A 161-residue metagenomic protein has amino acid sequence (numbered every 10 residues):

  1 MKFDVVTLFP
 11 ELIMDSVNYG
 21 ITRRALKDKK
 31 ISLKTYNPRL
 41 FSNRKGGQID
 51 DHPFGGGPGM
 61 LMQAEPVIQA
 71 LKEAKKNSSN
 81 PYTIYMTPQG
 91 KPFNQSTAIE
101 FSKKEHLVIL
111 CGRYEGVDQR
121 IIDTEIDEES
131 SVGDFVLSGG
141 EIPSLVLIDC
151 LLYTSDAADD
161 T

Functional and structural regions predicted by a protein language model:
M1-K75: N-terminal nucleotide/polyanion-binding subdomain common to many enzyme families
D4-V6, K34-Y36, I84, L107-V108 (+1 more regions): Hydrophobic/aromatic beta-strand patches that form the interior of the parallel beta-sheet core in alpha/beta enzyme
L61-C111: S-adenosyl-L-methionine/SAH cofactor-binding core of RNA-modifying enzymes
M62, P66, I142-C150: Short amphipathic alpha-helical face segments that pack within enzyme cores and frequently flank/anchor catalytic
C111, E129-G140: Short beta->alpha connector loops at strand-helix junctions that form conserved, small/polar/Pro-enriched
Y114-I122: Short, glycine/polar-rich helix-capping loops at beta-to-alpha or helix-loop-helix junctions that flank or form
Y153-T161: Single conserved hydrophobic/aromatic residue that forms the stacking wall/gate of nucleotide- or nucleobase-binding
